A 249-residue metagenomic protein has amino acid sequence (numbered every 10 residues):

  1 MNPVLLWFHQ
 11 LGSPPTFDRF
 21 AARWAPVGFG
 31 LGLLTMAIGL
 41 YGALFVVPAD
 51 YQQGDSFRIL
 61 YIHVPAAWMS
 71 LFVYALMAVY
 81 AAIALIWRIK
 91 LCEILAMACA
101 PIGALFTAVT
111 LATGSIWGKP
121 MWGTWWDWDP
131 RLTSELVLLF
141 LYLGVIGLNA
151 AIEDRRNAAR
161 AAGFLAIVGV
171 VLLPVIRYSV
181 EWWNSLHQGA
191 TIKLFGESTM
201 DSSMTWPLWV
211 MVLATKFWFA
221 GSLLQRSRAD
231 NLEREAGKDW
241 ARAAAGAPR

Functional and structural regions predicted by a protein language model:
M1-R249: Polytopic transmembrane helical bundles with strong interfacial aromatic enrichment
